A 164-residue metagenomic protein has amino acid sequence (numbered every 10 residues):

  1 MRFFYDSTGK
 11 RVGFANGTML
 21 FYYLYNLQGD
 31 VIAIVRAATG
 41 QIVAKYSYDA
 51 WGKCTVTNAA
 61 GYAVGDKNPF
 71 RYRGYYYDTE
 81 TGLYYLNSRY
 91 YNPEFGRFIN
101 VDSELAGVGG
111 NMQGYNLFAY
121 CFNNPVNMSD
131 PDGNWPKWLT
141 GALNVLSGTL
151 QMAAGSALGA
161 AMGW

Functional and structural regions predicted by a protein language model:
S7-G9, K67, L86, Q113-Y115: Short, solvent-exposed loop/turn segments at the edges of secondary structure
K10-G13, R97-I99: Right-handed beta-helix
N16-N87, E94, F122, V126-M128: A motif-centric feature for acidic-aromatic and gly/ser/thr-rich catalytic loops and repeats
I34, K53-T57, N92-I99, Q113-S147: Short, low-complexity export/processing leader segments characterized by acidic and small residues
V108-M112: Short linker/helix segments within small regulatory modules
W138-W164: Membrane-active amphipathic alpha-helices enriched in small hydrophobic residues
